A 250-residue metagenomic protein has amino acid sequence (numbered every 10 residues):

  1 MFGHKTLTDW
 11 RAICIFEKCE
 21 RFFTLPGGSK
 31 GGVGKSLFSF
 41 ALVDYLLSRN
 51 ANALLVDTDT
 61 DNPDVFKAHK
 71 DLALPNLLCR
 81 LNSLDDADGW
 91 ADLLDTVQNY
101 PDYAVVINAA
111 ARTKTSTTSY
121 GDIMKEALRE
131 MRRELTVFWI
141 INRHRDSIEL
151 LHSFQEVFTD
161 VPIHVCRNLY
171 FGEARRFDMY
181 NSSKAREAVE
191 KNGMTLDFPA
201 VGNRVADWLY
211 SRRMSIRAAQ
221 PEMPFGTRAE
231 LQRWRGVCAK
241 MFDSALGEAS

Functional and structural regions predicted by a protein language model:
M1-F23: Extreme N-terminal, non-catalytic leader segments that precede Walker-type/kinase nucleotide-binding cores
F16, E20-L25, S48, L54-A109 (+1 more regions): Nucleotide-state-sensitive switch-loop elements of NTP-binding domains
R21, N50, D102, R132-E134 (+1 more regions): A general structural motif
P26-F40: Glycine-rich phosphate-binding P-loop
L37-N52: A conserved segment at the C-terminal end of the G1
R112-D207: Conserved catalytic-core segment of NTP-binding enzymes
L209-S250: NTP-binding/hydrolysis catalytic cores, primarily Walker-type P-loop NTPases
